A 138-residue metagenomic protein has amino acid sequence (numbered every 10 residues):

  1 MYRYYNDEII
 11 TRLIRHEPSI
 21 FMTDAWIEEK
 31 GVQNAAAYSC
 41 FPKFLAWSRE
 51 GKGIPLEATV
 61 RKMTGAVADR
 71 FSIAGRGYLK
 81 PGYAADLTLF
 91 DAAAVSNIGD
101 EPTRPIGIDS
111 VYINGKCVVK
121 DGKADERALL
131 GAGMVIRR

Functional and structural regions predicted by a protein language model:
M1-R138: Active-site microenvironment of metallo-dependent hydrolases
